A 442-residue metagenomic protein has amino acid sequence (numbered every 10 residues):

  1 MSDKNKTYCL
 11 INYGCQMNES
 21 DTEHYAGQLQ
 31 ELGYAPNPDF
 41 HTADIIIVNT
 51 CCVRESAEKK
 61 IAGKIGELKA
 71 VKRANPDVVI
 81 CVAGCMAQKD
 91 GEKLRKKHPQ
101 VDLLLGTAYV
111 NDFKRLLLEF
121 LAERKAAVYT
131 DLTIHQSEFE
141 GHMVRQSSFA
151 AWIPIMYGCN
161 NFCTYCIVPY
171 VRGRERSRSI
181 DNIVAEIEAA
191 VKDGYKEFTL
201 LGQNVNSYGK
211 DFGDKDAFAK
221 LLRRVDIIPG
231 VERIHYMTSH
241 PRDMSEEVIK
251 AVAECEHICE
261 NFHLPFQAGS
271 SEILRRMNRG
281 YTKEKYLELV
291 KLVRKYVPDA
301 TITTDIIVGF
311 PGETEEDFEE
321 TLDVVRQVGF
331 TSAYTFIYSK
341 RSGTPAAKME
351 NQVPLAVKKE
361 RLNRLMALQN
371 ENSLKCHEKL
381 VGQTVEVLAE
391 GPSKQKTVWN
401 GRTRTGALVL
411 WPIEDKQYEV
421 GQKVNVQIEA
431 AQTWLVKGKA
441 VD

Functional and structural regions predicted by a protein language model:
M1-Y208, E247, F262, E284-K295 (+4 more regions): Proteins enriched for Cys/Gly/acidic motifs involved in redox and nucleic-acid/cofactor modification
C15, G209-D226, G230, M277 (+1 more regions): Radical SAM enzyme [4Fe-4S]-AdoMet core and its adjacent flexible, acidic and glycine-rich loops/tails across
M17, V53-S56, M86, P241-D243 (+3 more regions): Glycine-/small-residue-rich active-site loops that bind phosphorylated ligands and cofactors
A57-K59, R174-S179, G209-K215, R276-R279 (+3 more regions): Short, solvent-exposed loop/turn segments at secondary-structure boundaries
D77-C81, K89, K192-E315, R326: Conserved SAM/AdoMet-binding glycine-rich loop
Q146-F149, C159-N161, I258, A268 (+5 more regions): Short flexible coil/turn linkers enriched for glycine and charged/polar residues that connect secondary-structure
C163, I183, L200, Y236 (+7 more regions): Conserved, mostly hydrophobic/aromatic
K348-D442: Terminal RNA-binding accessory module
